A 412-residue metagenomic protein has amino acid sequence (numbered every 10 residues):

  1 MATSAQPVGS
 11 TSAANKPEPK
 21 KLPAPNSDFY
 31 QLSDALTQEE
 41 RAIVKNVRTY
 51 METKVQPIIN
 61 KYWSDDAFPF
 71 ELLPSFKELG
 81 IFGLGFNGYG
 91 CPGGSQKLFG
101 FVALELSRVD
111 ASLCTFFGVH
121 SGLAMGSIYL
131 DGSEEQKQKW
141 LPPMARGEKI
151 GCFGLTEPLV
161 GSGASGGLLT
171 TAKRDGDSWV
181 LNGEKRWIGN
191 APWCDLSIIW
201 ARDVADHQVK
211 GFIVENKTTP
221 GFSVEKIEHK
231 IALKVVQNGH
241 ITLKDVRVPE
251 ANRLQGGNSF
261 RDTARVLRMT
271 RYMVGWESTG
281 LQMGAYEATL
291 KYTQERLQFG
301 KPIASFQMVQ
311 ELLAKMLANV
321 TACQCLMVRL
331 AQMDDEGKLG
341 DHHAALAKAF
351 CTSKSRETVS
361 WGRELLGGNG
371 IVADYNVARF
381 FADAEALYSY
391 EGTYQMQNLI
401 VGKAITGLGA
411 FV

Functional and structural regions predicted by a protein language model:
M1-V109, V119, G132-Q136, P143 (+4 more regions): Alpha-helical interface subdomain recognition
T115-E135, A164: N-terminal glycine-rich flavin-associated loop
G147-T156: A short, Trp-centered hydrophobic/proline-enriched beta-strand micro-motif
V160-A164, W179: Hydrophobic, small-residue-rich alpha-helical packing segments that form membrane-like cores
G163-G166, N190-C194, H207-Q208, K234-V236 (+1 more regions): Short glycine/proline-enriched turns and hinge-like loops at secondary-structure junctions
G167, T219-R247: Flexible, small-/acidic-enriched active-site or ligand-binding loops
S178, N182-S223: A short core secondary-structure module
K244-D262: Long, acidic (Asp/Glu-rich), low-complexity accessory segments flanking structured domains
